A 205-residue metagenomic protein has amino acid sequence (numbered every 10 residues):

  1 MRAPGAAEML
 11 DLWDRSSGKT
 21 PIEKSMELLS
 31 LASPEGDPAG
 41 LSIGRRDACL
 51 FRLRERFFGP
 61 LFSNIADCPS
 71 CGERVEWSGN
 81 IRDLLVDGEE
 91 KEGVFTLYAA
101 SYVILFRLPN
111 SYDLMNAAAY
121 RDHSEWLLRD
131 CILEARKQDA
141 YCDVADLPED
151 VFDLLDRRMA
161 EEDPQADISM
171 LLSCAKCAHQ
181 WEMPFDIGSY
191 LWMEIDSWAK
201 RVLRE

Functional and structural regions predicted by a protein language model:
M1-E205: Long C-terminal interaction/binding lobes of large macromolecular proteins
